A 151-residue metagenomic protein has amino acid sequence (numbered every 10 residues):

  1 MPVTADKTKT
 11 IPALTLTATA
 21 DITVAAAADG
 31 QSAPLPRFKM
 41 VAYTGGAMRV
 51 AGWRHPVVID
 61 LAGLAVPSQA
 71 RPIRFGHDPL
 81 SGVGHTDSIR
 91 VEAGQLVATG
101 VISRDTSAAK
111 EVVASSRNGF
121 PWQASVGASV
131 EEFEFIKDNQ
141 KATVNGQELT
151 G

Functional and structural regions predicted by a protein language model:
M1-G151: Signature of dsDNA virion morphogenesis modules
